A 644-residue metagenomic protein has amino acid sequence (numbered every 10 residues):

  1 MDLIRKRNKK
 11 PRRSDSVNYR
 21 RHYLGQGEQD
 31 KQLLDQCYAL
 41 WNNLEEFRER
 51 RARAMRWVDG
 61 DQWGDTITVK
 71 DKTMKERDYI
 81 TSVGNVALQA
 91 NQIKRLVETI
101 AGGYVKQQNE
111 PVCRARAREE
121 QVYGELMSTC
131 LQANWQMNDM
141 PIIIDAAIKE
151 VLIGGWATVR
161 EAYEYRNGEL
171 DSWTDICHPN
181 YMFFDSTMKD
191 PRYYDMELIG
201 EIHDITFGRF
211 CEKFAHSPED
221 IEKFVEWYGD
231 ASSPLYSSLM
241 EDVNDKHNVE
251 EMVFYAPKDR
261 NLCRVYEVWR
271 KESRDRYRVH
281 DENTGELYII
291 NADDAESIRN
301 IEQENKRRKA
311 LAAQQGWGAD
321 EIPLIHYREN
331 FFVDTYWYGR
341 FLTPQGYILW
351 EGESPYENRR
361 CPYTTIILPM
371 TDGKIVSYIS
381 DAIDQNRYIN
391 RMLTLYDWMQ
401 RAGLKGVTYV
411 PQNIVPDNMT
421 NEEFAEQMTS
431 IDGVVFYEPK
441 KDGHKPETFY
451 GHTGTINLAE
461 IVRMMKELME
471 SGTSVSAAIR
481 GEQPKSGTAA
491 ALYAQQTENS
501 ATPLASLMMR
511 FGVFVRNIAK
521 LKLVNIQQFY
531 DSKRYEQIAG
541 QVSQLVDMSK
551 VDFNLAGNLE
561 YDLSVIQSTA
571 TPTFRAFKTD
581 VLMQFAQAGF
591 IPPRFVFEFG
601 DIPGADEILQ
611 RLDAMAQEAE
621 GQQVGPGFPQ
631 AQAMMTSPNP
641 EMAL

Functional and structural regions predicted by a protein language model:
M1-Y338, L342-I348, G454-M464: Extended, helix-rich architectural segments
D61-K75, E164, Q412-T429, S486-L492 (+1 more regions): Charge-rich, acidic-biased intrinsically disordered regions
K106-E110, Y363-G373, K440-Y450, A490-N499 (+3 more regions): Short acidic (Asp/Glu) and glycine-rich catalytic loops that position anionic groups and cofactors
C130, N134-M137, A382-A402, I431-V434 (+7 more regions): Generic, well-ordered alpha-helical scaffold segments in large soluble proteins
I289, R299-S486: Extended, charged amphipathic alpha-helical segments
A491-R594: Extended amphipathic alpha-helical segments with heptad-repeat/coiled-coil character used for oligomerization, fusion
R594-G627: Long, highly charged low-complexity segments enriched in Glu/Asp and Lys/Arg with interspersed Ser/Thr
Q632-L644: Long, low-complexity, intrinsically disordered segments
